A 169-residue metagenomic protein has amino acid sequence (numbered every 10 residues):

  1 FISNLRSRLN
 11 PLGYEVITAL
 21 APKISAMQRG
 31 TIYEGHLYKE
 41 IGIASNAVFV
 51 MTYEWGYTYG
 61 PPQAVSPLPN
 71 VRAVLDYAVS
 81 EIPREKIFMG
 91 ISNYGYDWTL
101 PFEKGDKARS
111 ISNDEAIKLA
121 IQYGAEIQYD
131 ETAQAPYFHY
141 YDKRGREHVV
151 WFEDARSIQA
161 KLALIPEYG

Functional and structural regions predicted by a protein language model:
F1-S7, P11-E15, A155-G169: Active-site and adjacent substrate-binding regions of carbohydrate-active enzymes
I2-Y123: Substrate-binding surface in catalytic domains of secreted glycosidases
R29-K39, E153-P166: Short, acidic/polar
N93-L164: Glycan-binding loop/region signatures in secreted carbohydrate-active enzymes
